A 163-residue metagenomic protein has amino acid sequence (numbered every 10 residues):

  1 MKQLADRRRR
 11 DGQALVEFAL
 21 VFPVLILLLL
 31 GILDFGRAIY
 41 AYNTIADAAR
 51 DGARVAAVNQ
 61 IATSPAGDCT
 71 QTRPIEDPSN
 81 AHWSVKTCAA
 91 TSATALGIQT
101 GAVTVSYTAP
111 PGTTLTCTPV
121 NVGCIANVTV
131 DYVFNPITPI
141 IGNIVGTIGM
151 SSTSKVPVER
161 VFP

Functional and structural regions predicted by a protein language model:
K2-A89, A93: Alpha-helical assembly-interface signal, strongest on the long, hydrophobic N-terminal helix that forms
Y42, F134-I137: Alpha-helical transmembrane segments of polytopic integral membrane proteins, especially the permease/helical cores
T63, P136-P163: Low-complexity, S/T/G/P-rich flexible repeat/linker segments used as non-globular hinges and stalks within
T91-A102: Short secondary-structure junctions
G101-N121: Short amphipathic beta-strand and strand-loop transition segments with alternating hydrophobic
T104, I125-N127, S151: Outer-membrane beta-barrel architecture
V120-A126, I144-I148: A generic structural micro-feature
C124-F134: A short hydrophobic beta-strand element
